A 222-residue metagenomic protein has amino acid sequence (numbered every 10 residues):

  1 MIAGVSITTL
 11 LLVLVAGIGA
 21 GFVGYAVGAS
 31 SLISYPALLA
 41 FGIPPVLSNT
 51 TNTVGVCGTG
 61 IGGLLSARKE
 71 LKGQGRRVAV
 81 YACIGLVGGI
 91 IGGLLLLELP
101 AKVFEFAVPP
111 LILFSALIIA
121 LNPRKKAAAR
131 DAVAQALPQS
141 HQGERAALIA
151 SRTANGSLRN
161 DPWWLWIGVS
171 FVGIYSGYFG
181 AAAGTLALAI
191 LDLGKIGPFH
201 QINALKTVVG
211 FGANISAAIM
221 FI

Functional and structural regions predicted by a protein language model:
M1-P44, A132-N203, V209-G210: Selected transmembrane alpha-helices and immediately adjacent juxtamembrane segments of polytopic inner-membrane
M1-T9, L39-L47, L94-E105, I222: Helix-coil boundary and interhelical linker segments in multi-pass alpha-helical membrane proteins
I18, F22-A26, I61, C83 (+5 more regions): Hydrophobic/aromatic residues within the transmembrane alpha-helices of Major Facilitator Superfamily
F22, A26, A37, L65-R68 (+6 more regions): Membrane-interface helix caps of multi-pass small-molecule transporters
V23, S34-Y35, G92, F104 (+5 more regions): Alpha-helical structural signal
T50-P110, F114, N214-I222: Selective hydrophobic functional segments
I61-K72, P110-N155: Transmembrane helix exit motif
